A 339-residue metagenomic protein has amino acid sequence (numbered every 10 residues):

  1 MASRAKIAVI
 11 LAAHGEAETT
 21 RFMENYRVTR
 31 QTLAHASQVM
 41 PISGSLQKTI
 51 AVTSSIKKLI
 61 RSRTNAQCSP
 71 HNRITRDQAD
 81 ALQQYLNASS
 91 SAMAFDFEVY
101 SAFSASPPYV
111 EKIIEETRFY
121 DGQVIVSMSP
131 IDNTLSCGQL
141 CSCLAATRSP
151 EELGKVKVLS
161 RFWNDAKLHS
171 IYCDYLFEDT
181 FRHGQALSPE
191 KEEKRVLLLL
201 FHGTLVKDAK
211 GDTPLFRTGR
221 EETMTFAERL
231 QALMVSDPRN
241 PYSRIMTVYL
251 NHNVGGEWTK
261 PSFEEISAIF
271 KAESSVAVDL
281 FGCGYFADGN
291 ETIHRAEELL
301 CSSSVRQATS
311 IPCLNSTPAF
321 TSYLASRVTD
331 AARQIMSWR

Functional and structural regions predicted by a protein language model:
A2-R339: Active-site-proximal alpha-helix that buttresses catalytic centers in soluble enzyme cores
